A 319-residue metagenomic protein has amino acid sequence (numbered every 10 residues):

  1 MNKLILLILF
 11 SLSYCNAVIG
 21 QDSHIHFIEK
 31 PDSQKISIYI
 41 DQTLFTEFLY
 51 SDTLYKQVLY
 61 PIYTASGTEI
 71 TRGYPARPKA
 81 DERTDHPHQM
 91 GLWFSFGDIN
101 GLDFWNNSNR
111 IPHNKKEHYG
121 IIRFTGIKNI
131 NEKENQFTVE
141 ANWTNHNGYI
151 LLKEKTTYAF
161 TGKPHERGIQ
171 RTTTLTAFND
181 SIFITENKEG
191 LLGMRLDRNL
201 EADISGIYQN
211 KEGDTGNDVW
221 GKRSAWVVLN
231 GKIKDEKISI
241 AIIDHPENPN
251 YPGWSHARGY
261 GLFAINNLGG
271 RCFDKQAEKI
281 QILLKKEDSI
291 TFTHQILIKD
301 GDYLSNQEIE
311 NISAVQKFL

Functional and structural regions predicted by a protein language model:
M1-S23: Bacterial Sec-dependent N-terminal signal peptides
Q21-P87, K163, G301-Y303, I309: Beta-strand-rich N-terminal accessory domains
F48-L54, V58-Y63, K163-Y208: Acidic (Asp/Glu-rich), glycine- and aromatic
Y60, Y158-F160, K279-I282: Beta-strand-rich interaction surfaces with strong enrichment in secreted/lumenal proteins
M90-H165: Extended, loop-rich substrate-binding clefts of extracytoplasmic carbohydrate-active enzymes
A141-N147, Y158-G162, L175-N179, L196-L200 (+1 more regions): Beta-strand elements of well-folded, non-transmembrane domains
S181-I184, K188-W254: Active-site/ligand-binding surface loops and adjacent short beta/alpha elements that line catalytic pockets across
I243-L319: Beta-strand-rich recognition/accessory modules
